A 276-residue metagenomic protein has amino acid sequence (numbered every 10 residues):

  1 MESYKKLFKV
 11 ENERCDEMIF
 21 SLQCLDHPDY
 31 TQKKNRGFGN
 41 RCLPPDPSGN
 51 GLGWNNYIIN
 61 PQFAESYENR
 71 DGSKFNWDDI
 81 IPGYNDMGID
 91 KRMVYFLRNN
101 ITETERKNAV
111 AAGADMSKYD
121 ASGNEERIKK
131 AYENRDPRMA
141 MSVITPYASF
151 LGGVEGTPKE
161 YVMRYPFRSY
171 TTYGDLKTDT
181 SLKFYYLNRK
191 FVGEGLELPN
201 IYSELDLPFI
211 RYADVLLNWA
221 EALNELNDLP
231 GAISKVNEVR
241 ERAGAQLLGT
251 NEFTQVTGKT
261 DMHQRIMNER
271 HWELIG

Functional and structural regions predicted by a protein language model:
M1-L52, S73-G276: Acidic/polar-rich alpha-helix caps and helix-coil junctions
S66: Structured-RNA-binding interfaces characteristic of tRNA pseudouridine synthases
